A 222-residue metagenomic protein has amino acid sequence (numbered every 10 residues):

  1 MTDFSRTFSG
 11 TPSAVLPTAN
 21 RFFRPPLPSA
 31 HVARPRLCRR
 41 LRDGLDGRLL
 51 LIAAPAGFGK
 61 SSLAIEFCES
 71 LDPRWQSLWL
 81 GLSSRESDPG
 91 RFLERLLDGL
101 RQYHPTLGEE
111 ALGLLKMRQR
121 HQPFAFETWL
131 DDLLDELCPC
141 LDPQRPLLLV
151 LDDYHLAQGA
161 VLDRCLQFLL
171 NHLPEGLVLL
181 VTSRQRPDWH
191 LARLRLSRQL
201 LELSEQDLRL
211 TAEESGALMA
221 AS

Functional and structural regions predicted by a protein language model:
T2-R42, E110-M117: Conserved adenine-nucleotide phosphate-binding loops and their immediately adjacent elements
S13-L16, N20, R36-L37, S62-E66 (+5 more regions): Alpha-helical sensor/transducer elements of the RecA-like P-loop NTPase core
L45-D46, P143-R145, L173-G176: Short loop/turn elements that form and flank the Walker-type P-loop nucleotide-binding site in RecA-like NTPase cores
L49: Walker A (P-loop) ATP-phosphate-binding motif of ABC ATPase nucleotide-binding domains
I52: Hydrophobic anchor at the beta1->P-loop junction of P-loop NTPases
P55: P-loop (Walker A) phosphate-binding loop of NTP-binding proteins
F58, L63-P146, Y154-Q158, E202 (+1 more regions): Conserved phosphate-binding/catalytic loops and adjacent sensor/switch elements of nucleotide-binding enzymes, spanning
